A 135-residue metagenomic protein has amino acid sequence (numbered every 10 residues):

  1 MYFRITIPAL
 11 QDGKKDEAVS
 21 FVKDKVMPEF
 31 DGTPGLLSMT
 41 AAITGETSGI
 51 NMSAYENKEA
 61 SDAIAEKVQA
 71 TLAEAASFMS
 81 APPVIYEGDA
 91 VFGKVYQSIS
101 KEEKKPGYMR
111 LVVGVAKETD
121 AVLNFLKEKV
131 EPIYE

Functional and structural regions predicted by a protein language model:
M1-I50, E56-E135: Short S/T/G/P-rich N-terminal loop/turn motif that feeds into the first structured element of a domain
